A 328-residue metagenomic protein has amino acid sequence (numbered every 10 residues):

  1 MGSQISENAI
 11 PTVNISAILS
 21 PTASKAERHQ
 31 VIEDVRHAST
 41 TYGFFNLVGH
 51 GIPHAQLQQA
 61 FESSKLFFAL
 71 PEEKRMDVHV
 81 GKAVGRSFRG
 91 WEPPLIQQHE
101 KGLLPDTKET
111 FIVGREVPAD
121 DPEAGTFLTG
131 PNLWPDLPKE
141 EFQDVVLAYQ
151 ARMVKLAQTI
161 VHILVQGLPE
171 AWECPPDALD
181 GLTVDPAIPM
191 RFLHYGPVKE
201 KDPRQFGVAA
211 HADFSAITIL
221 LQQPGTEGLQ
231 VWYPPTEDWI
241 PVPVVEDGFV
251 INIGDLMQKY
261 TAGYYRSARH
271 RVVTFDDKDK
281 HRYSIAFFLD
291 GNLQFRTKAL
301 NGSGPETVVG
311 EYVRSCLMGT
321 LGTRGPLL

Functional and structural regions predicted by a protein language model:
M1-L328: Peripheral, non-catalytic segments flanking oxidoreductase cores
